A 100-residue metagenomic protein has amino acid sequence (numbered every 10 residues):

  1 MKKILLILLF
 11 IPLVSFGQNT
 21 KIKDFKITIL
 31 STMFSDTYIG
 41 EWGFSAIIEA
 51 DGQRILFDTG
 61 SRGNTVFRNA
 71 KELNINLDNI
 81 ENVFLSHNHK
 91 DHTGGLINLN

Functional and structural regions predicted by a protein language model:
I4-L13, G17: Sec-dependent N-terminal signal peptides
P12, G43, G94-G95: Glycine-centered flexibility motif
Q18-D24: Cleaved targeting-peptide boundary
K21, E49, N76-N79: Flexible, charged surface loops at secondary-structure boundaries
F25-E72: Conserved beta-strand hairpin/beta-sheet module of binuclear metal-dependent hydrolase folds, prominently
N64-N100: Active-site metal-binding motif and surrounding structural segment of the metallo-beta-lactamase
